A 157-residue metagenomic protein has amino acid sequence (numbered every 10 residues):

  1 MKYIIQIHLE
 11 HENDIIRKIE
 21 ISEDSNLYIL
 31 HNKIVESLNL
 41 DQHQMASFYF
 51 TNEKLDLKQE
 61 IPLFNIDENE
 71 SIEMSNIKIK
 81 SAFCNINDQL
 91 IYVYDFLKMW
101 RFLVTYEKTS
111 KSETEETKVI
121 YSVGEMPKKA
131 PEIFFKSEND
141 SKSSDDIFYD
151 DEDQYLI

Functional and structural regions predicted by a protein language model:
M1-I157: Short linear regulatory motifs enriched in tryptophan with gly/pro/ser
